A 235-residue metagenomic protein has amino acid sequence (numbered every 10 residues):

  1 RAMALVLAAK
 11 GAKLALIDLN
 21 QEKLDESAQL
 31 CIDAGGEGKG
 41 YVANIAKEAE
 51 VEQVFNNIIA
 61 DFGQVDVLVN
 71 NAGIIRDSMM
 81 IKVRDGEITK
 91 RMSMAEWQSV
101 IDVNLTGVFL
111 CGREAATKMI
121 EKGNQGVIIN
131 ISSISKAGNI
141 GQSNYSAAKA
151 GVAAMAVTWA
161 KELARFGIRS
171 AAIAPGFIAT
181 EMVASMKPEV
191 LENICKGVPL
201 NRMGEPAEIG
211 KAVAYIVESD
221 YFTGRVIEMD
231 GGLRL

Functional and structural regions predicted by a protein language model:
R1-A15: Canonical Rossmann dinucleotide-binding motif of NAD(H)/NADP(H)-dependent dehydrogenases/reductases, specifically
A9, G36-E37, Q64-V65, M119-S133 (+2 more regions): Active-site loop of short-chain dehydrogenase/reductase
Q21-E22, V42-V54, M94, E208: The beta1-alpha1 cofactor-binding region of Rossmann-like NAD(H)/NADP(H)-dependent oxidoreductases
D66, I74, E87-F109, I129 (+1 more regions): Catalytic Tyr-X3-Lys loop
I75-Q98, E121, G141-N144, A184-M186: Conserved mid-core segment of classical short-chain dehydrogenase/reductases
I88-E96, I129-G151, A156-R165, I178: Catalytic loop of short-chain dehydrogenase/reductase
G112-R113, V157: A short, exposed helix-loop element centered on a Lys and neighboring polar residues
R202-M229, R234: C-terminal substrate-recognition "lid" of short-chain dehydrogenase/reductases
